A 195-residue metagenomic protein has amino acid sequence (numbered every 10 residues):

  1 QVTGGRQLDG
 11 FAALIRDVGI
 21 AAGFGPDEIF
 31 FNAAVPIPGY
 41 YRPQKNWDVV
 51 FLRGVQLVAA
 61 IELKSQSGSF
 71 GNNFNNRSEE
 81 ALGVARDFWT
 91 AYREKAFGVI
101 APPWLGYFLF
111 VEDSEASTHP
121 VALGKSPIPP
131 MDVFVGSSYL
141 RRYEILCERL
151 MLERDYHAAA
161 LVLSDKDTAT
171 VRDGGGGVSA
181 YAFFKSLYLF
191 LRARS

Functional and structural regions predicted by a protein language model:
Q1-A34: Acidic-basic catalytic patches of nuclease active cores, encompassing PD-(D/E)XK and other metal-cofactor nuclease
G4-A12, R42, N73, R77-E80: Phosphate/oxyanion-binding active-site loops and adjacent basic polyanion-contact surfaces
G10, L14-D17, E80-G83, S186: Long, highly charged amphipathic alpha-helices
E28-G54: Active-site metal-binding core of divalent-cation-utilizing nuclease and nuclease-like domains
P36, K64-N76: Short helix/strand-bridging catalytic loops that position acidic/His residues to coordinate divalent metals and engage
V49-F51, L57-S65, A81: Conserved catalytic cores of phosphodiester-cleaving nucleases, focusing on short active-site segments
G71-T168, G176: Acidic, metal/cofactor-coordinating or nucleic-acid-engaging core segments within structured domains
S164-S195: A cross-taxonomic marker for long C-terminal extensions/tails that follow the last structured domain
